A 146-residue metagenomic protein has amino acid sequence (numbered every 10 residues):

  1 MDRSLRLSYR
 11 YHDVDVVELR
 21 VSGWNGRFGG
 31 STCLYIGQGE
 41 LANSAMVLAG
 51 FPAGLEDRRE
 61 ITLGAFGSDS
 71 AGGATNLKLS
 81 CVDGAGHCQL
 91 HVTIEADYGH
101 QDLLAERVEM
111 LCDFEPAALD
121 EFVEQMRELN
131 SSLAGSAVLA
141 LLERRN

Functional and structural regions predicted by a protein language model:
M1-N25, G30, L34-M46, L129 (+2 more regions): Charged, alpha-helix-forming regions
R3, V17-V21, G30, D57-R59 (+3 more regions): One face of beta-strands
Y11-E18, A74-D102: Intrinsic, low-complexity N-terminal interaction/targeting segments
V21-G23, L34, L79, V92 (+1 more regions): Preference for bulky hydrophobic residues occupying beta-strand positions in well-ordered beta-sheet regions
G23-N25, A65, I94-H100: Short acidic, glycine-rich loop/turn motifs
G29-G72: Short, well-structured hydrophobic secondary-structure segments
L41-L48, L90, L119-L129: Short, structured motif recognition centered on aromatic/hydrophobic residues
A96-N146: Mixed-charge, glycine-accented linear interaction segment located at domain edges/termini
